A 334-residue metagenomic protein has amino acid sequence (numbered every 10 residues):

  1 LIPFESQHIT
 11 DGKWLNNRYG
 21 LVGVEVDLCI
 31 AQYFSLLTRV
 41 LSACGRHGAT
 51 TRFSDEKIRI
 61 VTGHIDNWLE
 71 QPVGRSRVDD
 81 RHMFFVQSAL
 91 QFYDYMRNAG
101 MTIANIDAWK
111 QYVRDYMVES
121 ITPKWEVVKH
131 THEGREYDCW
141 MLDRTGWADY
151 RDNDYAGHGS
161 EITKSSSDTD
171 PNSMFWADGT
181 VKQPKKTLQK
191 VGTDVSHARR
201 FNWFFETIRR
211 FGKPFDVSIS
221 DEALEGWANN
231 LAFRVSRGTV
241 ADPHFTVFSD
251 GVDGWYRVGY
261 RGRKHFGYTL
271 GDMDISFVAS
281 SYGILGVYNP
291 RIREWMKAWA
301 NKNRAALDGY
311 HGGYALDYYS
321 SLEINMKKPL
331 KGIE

Functional and structural regions predicted by a protein language model:
L1-N105, A241, T246-S280: Extended ligand-binding groove/face enriched in aromatic
L1-R18, C44-V73, A108-R135, S166-S167 (+3 more regions): Long, well-ordered core segments of solenoidal/helical folds
Q7, R39-A43, Q91-N98, E119 (+5 more regions): Positions within ordered alpha-helical repeat solenoids
L28-T38, M83-L90, Q111, D115 (+3 more regions): A structural signal for well-ordered alpha-helical segments within the folded catalytic domains of diverse enzymes
L37, E56-K182, T187-V191: Active-site cradle of extracellular carbohydrate-active enzymes
R46-H47, A99-I106, K110, V217-D221 (+1 more regions): Short, structured coil/loop segments at alpha-helix boundaries
K182-V217: Short, solvent-exposed linear motifs at loop/edge-of-secondary-structure regions
T193, P214-E334: CBM-like carbohydrate-recognition segments
